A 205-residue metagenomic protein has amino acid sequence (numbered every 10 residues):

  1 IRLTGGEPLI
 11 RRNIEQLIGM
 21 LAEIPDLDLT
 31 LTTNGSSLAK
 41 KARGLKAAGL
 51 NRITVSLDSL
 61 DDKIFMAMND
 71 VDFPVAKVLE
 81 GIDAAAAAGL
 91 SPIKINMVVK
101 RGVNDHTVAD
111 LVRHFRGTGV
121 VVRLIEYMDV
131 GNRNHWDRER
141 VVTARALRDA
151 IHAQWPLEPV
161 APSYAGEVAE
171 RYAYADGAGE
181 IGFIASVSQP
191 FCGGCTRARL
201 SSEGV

Functional and structural regions predicted by a protein language model:
I1-R2, E7-R123: Radical SAM/AdoMet-radical enzyme domain recognition
D110-G117, R123-V205: Auxiliary Fe-S-binding modules of radical SAM enzymes
